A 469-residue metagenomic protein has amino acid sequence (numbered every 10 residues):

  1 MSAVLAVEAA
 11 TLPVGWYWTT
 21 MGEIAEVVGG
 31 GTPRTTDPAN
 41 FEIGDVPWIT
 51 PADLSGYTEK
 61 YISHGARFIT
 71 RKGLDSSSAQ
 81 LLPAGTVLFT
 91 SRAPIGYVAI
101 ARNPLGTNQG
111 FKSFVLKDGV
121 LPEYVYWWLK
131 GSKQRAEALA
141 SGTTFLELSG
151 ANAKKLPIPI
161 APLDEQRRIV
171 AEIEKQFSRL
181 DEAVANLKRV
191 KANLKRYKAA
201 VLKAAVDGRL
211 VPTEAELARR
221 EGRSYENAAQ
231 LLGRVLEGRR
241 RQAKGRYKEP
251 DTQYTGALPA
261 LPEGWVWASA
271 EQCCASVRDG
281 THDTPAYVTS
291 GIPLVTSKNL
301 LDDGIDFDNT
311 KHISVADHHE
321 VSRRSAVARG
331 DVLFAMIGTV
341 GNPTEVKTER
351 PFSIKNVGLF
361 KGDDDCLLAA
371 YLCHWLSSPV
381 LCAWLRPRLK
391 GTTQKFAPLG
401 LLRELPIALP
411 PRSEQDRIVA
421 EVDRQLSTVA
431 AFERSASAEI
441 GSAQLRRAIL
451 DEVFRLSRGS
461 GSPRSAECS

Functional and structural regions predicted by a protein language model:
S2-L5, V14, S91, L105-K112 (+5 more regions): A short glycine-rich beta-alpha junction/loop motif
S2-T32, K155, P159, L163-V170 (+7 more regions): Non-catalytic DNA-recognition/assembly elements of restriction-modification systems
A3-A9, G15-K60, G73-S77, R241-K244 (+6 more regions): Low-complexity, Lys/Gly-biased intrinsically disordered segments
T50-A52, A66-K130, S149, T296-S297 (+2 more regions): A short beta-sheet element
S55-F68, N299-I313, K347-T348: Short, basic/aromatic beta-hairpin or loop at an interaction surface
V125, K133, Q166-I169, L372 (+2 more regions): Interdomain signal-transducing alpha-helices
V190, Y197-K248, G461-S465: Extended, domain-scale alpha-helical bundle/helix-rich regions
